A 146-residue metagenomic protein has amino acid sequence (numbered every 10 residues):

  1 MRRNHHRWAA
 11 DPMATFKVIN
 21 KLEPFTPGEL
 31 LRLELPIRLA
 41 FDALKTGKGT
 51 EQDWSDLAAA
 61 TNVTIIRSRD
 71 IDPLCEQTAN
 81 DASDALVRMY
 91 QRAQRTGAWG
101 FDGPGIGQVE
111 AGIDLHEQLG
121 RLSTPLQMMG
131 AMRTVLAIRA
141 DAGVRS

Functional and structural regions predicted by a protein language model:
M1: BZIP DNA-binding basic region
H6-D70: Short terminal alpha-helical segments
T15-K21, P36, A40, A60 (+4 more regions): Charge-rich, solvent-exposed alpha-helical interaction surfaces
K21-T26, I71-C75, Q94-W99: A ubiquitous short alpha-helical element
P24-P27, D42-T46, Q91, D114 (+2 more regions): Generic surface-pattern signal
D42-D56, Q94-A111: Short, low-complexity cationic-aromatic patches
A58-R88, Q118-V135: Extended intrinsically disordered, low-complexity coil regions enriched in Ser, Thr, Gly, Ala and often Pro
W99-S146: Amphipathic alpha-helical binding modules
